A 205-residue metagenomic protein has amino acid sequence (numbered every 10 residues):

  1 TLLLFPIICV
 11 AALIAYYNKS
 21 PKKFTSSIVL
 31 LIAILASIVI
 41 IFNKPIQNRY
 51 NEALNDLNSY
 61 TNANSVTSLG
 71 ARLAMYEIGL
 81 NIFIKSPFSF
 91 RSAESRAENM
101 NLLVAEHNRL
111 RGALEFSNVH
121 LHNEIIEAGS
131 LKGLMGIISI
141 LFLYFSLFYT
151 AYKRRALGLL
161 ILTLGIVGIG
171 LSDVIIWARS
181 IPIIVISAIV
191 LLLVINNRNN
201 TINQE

Functional and structural regions predicted by a protein language model:
T1-N18, V39-P45, G133-L134, V174-R179: Helix-loop-helix junctions and helix-breaking kinks within/between transmembrane helices of multi-pass membrane
L4-F5, C9-A12, L162-V167, I176-E205: Transmembrane alpha-helices of multi-pass inner-membrane enzymes
I8-C9, I32, L143-S146, I166: Residue-level recognition of pore/gate-forming positions within transmembrane alpha-helices of multi-pass
V10-P21, F42, F148-K153, V190-N199: Structural signal for the C-terminal ends of transmembrane alpha-helices and the immediately following loop
Y16-N62, L80-I84: A membrane-periplasm/extracellular boundary helix in multi-pass inner-membrane enzymes that assemble envelope glycans
P21, S130-L164: Hydrophobic transmembrane alpha-helices and their immediate junctions
A33-V39, T163-S172: Aromatic-anchored segments of alpha-helical transmembrane domains
V66-G70, A74-E77, I84-S86, R91-K132: Long extracytoplasmic/lumenal interhelical loops at the membrane interface of multi-pass membrane proteins
